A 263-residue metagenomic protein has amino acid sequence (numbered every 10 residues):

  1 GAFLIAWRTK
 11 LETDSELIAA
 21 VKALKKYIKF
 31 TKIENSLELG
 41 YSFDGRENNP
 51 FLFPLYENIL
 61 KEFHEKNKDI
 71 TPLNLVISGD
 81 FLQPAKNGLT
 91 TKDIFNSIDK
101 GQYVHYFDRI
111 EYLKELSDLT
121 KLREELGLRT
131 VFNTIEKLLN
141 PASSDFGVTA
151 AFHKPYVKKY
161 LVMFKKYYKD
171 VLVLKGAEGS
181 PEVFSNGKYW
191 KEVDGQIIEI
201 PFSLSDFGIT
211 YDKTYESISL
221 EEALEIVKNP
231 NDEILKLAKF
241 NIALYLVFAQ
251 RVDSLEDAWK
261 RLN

Functional and structural regions predicted by a protein language model:
G1-P50, E65, L75, E221-N229 (+3 more regions): Acidic, glycine/proline-rich low-complexity segments that act as flexible tails and inter-domain linkers
A2, A6, E12, E16-A19 (+4 more regions): Short, structured segments at the rim of ligand-binding sites
W7, L24, Y56-H64, T91-I94 (+2 more regions): Buried hydrophobic packing segments
T9-L11, D44-N48, L82-A85, K114 (+1 more regions): Short, small-residue-enriched loops and turns at beta-alpha junctions that line or gate enzyme active sites
A19, G45, G79-F81, G127 (+1 more regions): Glycine-centered flexibility motif
I28-E34, T71-P72, K100-N263: Glycine-rich anion-binding loops and their surrounding alpha/beta cores
E34-Y106: A generic, well-ordered mixed alpha/beta core segment in the N-terminal half of proteins
